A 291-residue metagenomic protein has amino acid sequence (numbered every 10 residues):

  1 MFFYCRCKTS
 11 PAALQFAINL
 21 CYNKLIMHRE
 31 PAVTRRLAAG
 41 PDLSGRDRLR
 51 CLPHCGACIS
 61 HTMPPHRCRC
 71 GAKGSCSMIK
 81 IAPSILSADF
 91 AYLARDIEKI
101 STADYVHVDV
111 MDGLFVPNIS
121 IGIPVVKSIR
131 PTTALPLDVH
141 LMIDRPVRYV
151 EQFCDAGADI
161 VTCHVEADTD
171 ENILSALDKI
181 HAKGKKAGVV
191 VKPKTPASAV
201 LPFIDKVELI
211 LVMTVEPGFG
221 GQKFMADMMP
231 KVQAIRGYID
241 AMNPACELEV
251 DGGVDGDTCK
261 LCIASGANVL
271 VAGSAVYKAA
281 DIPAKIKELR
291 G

Functional and structural regions predicted by a protein language model:
F3-C5, L20, R29, L43 (+1 more regions): Short hydrophobic targeting helices and cationic amphipathic motifs that mediate membrane/organellar targeting
A12-A13, A17, E30-V33, A38-D42 (+3 more regions): Acidic, Ala/Val/Gly-enriched low-complexity intrinsically disordered segments
Q15, N19-I26, A57-S77: Short, Lys/Arg-enriched N-terminal segments with co-localized hydrophobic residues within the first ~10-30 amino acids
S77-A156, I160-T162, A167-E171, A187 (+5 more regions): Conserved N-terminal beta1-alpha1 strand-loop-helix module at the mouth
T132-L135, A182-G184, I239-A245: Short helix-capping segments at alpha-helix termini
E216, K223-A264: Active-site/ligand-binding-proximal alpha/beta "capping" segment
A245-G291: C-terminal alpha-helical cap/extension of soluble enzyme domains
